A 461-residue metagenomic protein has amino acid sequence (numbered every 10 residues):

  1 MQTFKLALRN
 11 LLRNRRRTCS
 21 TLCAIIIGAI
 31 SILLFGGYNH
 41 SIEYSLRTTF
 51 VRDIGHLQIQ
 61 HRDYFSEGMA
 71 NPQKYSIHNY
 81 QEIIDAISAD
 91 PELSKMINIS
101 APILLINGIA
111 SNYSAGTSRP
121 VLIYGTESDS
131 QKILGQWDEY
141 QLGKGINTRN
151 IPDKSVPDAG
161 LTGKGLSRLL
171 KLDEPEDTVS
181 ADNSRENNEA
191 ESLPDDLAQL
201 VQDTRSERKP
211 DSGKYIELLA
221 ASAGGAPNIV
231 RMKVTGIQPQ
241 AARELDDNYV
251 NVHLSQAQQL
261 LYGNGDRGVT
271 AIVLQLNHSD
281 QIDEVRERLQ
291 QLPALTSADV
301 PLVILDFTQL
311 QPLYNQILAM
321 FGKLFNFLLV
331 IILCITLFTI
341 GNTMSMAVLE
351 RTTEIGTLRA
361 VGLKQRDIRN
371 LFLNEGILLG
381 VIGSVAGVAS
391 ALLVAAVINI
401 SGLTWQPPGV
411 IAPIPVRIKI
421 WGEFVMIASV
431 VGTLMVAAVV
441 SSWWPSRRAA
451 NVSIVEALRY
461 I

Functional and structural regions predicted by a protein language model:
M1-L33, E43, T48: N-terminal Sec/SRP start-transfer signal
I32-G36, G322-A360, I368-L371, P445-S446: A hydrophobic alpha-helix feature that marks transmembrane segments and, especially, their cytosolic C-terminal ends
G36-L122, S128-V156: Hydrophobic, regular-secondary-structure patches
Y38, I42, H278-L337, A347-L349: Peri-transmembrane interface segments
I42, M320, N370, V385-V430 (+3 more regions): Short helix-loop junctions at transmembrane helix boundaries
T117-D203: Short beta-strand boundary microenvironments
L161, L169-S297, P301: Basic-flanked hydrophobic alpha-helices used for secretion and membrane insertion
S345-A347, T352-I398, S429, A437: Transmembrane alpha-helical interface segments in multi-pass membrane proteins
